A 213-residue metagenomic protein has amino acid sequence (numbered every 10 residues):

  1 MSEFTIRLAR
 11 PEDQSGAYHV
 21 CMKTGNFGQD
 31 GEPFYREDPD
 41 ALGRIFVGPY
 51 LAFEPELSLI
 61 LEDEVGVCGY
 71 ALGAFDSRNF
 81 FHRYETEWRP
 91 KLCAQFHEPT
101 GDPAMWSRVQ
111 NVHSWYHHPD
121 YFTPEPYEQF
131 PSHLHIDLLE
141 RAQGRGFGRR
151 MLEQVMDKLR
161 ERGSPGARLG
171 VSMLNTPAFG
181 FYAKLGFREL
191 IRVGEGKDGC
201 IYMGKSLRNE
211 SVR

Functional and structural regions predicted by a protein language model:
M1-E12, N209-R213: Conserved N-terminal entry element of GNAT/NAT acetyltransferase domains
N26, Y35-S58, E64: Active-site rim helix/loop that mediates acceptor-substrate recognition in acyltransferases
I60, G66-F75: Conserved beta-strand in the GNAT
R78, G170, A183, R188-M203: Conserved catalytic-core motifs of GNAT/GCN5-like acyltransferases
R78-H135: Conserved acyl-donor/pantetheine-binding loop and adjacent beta-alpha core of acyl/acetyltransferases and related
Q129, L134, R145, R149-R150 (+1 more regions): Conserved active-site alpha-helix within GNAT-family acetyltransferase domains
F130, L159-S172: Conserved GNAT acetyl-CoA-binding A-motif
Q143, L152-R160: A conserved short alpha-helix in the GNAT/GCN5 acetyltransferase fold that borders and helps form the acetyl-CoA
